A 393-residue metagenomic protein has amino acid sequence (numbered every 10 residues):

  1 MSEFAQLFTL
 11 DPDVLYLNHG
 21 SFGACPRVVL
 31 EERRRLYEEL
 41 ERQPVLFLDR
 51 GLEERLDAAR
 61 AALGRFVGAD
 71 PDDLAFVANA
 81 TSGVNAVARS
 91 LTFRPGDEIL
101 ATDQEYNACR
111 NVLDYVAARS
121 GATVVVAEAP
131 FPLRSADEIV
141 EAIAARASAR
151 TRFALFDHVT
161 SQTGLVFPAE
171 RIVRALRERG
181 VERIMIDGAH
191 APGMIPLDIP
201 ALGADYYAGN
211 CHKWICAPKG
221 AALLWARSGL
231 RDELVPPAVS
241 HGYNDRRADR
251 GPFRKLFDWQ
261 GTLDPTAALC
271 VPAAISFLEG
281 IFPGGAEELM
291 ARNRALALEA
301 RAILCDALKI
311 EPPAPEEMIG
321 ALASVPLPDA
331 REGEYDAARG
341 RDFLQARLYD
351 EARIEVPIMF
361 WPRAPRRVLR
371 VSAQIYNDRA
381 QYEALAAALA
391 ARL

Functional and structural regions predicted by a protein language model:
M1-L393: Pyridoxal 5′-phosphate
